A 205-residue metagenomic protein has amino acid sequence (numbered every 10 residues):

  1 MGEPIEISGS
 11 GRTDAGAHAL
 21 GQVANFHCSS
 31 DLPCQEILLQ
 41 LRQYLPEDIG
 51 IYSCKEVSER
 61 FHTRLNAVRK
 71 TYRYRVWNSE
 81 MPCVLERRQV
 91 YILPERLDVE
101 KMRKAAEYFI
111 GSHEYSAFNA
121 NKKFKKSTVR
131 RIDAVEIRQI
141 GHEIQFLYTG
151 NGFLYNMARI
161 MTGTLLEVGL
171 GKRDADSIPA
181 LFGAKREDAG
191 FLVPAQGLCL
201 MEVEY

Functional and structural regions predicted by a protein language model:
M1-Y205: Structured-RNA-binding interfaces characteristic of tRNA pseudouridine synthases
